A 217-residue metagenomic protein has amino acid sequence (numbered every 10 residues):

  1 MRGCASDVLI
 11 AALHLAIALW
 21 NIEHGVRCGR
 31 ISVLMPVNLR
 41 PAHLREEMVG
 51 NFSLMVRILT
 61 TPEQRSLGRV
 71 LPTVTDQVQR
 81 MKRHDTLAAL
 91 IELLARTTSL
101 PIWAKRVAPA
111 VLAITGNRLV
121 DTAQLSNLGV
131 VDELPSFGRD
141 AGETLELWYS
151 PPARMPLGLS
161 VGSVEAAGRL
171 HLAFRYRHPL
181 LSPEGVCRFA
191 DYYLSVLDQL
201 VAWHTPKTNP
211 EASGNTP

Functional and structural regions predicted by a protein language model:
M1-G3: Flexible, P/S/T/G-rich "lid" or insertion loops adjacent to the active sites of thioester-utilizing
A5-H14: Short amphipathic alpha-helical segments
A18-P217: Acyl-thioester-dependent acyl-group transfer interface
